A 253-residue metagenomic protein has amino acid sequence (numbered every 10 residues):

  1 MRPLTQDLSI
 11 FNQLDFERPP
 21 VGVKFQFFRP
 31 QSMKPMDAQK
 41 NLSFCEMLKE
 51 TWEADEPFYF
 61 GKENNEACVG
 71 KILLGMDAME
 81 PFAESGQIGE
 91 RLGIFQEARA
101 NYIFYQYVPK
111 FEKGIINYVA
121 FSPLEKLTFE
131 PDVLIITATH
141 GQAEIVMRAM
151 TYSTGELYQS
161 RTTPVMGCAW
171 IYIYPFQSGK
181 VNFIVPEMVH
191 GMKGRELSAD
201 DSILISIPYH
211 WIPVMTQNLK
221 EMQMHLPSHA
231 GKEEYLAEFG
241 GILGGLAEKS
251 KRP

Functional and structural regions predicted by a protein language model:
P3-P253: Acidic, serine/proline-rich low-complexity intrinsically disordered regions
